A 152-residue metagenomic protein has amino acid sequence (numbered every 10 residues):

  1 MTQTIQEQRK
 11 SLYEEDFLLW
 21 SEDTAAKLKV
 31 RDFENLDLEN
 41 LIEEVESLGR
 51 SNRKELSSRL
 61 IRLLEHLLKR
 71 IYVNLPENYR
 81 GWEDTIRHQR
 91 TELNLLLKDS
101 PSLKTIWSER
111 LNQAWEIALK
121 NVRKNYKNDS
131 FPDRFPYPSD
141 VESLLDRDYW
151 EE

Functional and structural regions predicted by a protein language model:
M1-R62, L68-E152: Surface/interface-facing alpha-helical segments and adjacent flexible terminal/loop regions used for partner/assembly
